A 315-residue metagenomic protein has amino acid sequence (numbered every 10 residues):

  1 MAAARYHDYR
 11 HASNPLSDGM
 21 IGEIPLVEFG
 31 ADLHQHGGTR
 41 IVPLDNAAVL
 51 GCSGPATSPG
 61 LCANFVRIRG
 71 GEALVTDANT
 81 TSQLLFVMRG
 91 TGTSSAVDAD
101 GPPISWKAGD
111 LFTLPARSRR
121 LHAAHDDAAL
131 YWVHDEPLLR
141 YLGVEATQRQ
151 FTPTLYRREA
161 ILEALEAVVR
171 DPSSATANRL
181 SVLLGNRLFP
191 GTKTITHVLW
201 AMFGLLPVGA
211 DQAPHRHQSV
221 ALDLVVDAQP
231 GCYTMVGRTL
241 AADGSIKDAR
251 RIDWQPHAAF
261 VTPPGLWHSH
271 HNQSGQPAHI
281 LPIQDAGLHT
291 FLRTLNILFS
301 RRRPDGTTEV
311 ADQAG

Functional and structural regions predicted by a protein language model:
M1, G54-S58, E72-L84, S118-D126 (+4 more regions): Short, low-complexity cationic-aromatic patches
M1-P25, H36, V220-G315: C-terminal functional regions that serve as terminal interaction/effector modules
M1-S58, G143-F203, T307-G315: A short, N-terminal "cap"/entry segment at the start of jelly-roll beta-barrel domains of the cupin/DSBH fold
A31-I41, D45-C62, V75-A99: Extended, compositionally biased flexible segments
I41-C52, L61-N79, M202-V220, L266: Conserved short histidine dyad/triad with adjacent acidic residue
R69, I104-D126, V133-E136, R251-S274 (+1 more regions): Conserved metal-binding segment of the jelly-roll/cupin
R69-A108, V225-P256: A short beta-strand-loop-beta hairpin characteristic of the jelly-roll/cupin
H125-D171, Q273-G315: Double-stranded beta-helix
